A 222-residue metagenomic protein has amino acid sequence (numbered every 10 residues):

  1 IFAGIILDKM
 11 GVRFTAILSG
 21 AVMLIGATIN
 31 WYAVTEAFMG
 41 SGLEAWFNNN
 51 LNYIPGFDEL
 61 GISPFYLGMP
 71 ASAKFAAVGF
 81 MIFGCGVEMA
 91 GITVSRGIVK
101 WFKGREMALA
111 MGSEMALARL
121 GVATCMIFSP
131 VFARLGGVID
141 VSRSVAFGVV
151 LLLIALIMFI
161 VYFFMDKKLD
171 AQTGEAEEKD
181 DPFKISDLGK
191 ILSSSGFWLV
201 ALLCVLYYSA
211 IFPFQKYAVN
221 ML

Functional and structural regions predicted by a protein language model:
F2-G11: Helix-to-loop junctions at the C-terminal end of transmembrane segments in multipass secondary transporters
A21-G68: C-terminal ends and interior cores of transmembrane alpha-helices in multi-pass membrane transporters/permeases
G42-F47, F163-D187: Flexible cytoplasmic inter-helical loops of multi-pass small-molecule transporters
G68, S72, G84-I92, A123 (+2 more regions): Small-residue-rich segments within alpha-helical transmembrane domains of MFS-like 12-TM solute carriers
A73-L117: Cytoplasmic helix-loop-helix junction between adjacent transmembrane helices in 12-TM secondary transporters
A108-A133: Glycine-rich segments within core transmembrane alpha-helices of 12-TM secondary carriers
S142-Y162: Symmetry-related core transmembrane helices of the 12-TM Major Facilitator Superfamily/SLC fold
S194-L222: Extracytoplasmic gate region of multi-pass secondary transporters
